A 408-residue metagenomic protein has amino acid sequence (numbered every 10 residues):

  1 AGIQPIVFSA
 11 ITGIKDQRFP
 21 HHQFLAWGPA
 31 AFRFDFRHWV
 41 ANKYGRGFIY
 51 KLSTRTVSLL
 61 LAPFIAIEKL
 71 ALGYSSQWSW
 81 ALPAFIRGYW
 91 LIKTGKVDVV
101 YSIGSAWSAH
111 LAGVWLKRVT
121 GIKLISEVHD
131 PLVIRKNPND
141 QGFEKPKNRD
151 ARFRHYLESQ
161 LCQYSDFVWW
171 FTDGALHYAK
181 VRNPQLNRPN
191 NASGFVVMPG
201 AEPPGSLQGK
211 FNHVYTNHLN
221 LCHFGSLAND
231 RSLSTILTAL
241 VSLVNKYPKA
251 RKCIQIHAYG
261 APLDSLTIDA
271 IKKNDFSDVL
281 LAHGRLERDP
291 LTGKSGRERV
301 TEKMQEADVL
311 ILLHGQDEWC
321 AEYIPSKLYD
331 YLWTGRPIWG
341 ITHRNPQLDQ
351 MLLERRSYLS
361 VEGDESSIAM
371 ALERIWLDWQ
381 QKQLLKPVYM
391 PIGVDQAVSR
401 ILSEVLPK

Functional and structural regions predicted by a protein language model:
I3, F32-F34, K180, F195-H218: Acidic anion/phosphate-binding donor-loop and adjacent secondary structure in glycosyltransferase catalytic cores
V7-S79: A conserved catalytic-core segment of Leloir-type glycosyltransferases
S75, L82-W90, S108-L111, W115-V119 (+2 more regions): Membrane-proximal helix-turn-helix segments that form the acceptor-binding/catalytic region of lipid-linked
R152-S193, D349: A short, active-site helix/loop in glycosyltransferases that binds the activated sugar's phosphate group
W169, P204, H213-R231, L237 (+1 more regions): Conserved donor-binding/catalytic core segment of Leloir-type glycosyltransferases
R231, E287-Q305, L310-Y329, W339-Q350: Nucleotide-sugar-dependent
Y247, C253, H257-A261, S265-T301: Nucleotide-activated donor-binding/catalytic signature segment of Leloir-type glycosyltransferases, i.e., the conserved
E362-M370, W376-K408: A charged, aromatic-enriched C-terminal amphipathic alpha-helix characteristic of glycosyltransferases across folds
